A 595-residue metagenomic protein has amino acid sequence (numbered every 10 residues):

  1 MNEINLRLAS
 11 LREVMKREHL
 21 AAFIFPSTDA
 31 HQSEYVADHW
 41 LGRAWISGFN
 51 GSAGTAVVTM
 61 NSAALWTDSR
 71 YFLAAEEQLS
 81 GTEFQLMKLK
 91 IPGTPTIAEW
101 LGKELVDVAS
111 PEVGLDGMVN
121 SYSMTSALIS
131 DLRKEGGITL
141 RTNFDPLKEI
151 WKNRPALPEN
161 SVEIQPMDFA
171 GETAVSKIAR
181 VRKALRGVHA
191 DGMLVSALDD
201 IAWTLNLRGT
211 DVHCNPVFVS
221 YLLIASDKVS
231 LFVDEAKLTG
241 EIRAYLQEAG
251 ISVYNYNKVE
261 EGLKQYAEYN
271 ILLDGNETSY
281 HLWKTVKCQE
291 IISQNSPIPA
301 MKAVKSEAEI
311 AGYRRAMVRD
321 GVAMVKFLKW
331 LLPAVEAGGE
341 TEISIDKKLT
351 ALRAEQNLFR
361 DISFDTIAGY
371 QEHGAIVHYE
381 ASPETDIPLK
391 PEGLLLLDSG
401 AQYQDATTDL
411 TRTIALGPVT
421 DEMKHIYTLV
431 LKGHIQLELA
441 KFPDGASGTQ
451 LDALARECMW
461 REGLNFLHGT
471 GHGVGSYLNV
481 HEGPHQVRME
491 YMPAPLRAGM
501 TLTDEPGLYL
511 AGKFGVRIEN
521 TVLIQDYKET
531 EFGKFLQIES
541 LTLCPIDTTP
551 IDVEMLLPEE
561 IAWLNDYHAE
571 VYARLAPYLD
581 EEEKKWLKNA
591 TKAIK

Functional and structural regions predicted by a protein language model:
M1-K595: Active-site neighborhoods and metal-handling regions in enzymes and metal-associated proteins
